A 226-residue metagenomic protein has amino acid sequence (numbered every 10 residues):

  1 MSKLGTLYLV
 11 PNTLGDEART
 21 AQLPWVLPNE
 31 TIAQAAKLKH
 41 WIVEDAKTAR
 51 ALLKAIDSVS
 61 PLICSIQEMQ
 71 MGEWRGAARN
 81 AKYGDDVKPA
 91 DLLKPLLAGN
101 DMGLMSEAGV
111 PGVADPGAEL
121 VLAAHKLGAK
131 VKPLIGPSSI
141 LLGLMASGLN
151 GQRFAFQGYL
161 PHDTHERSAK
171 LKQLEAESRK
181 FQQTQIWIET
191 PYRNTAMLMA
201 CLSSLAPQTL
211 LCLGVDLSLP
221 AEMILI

Functional and structural regions predicted by a protein language model:
M1-G76: Glycine-rich, flexible N-terminal cofactor/catalytic loop recognition
M1-Y8, Q70, L97-D101, R179-I226: A contiguous loop/helix-start segment that scaffolds small-molecule binding in enzyme catalytic cores
L14, A21, V43, G103 (+1 more regions): Non-catalytic interfacial helical region
A35-W41, G128-K132, T184-Q185: Short active-site oxyanion
I42-V43, M102-P111, T184-E189: Acidic beta-strand-to-loop metal/phosphate-binding motif
K47-A49, G109-V110, S139, R193: Alpha-helix capping/helix-boundary segments
E73-K126: Glycine/small-residue-rich loop that forms an oxyanion/phosphate-binding "nest" at active or ligand-binding sites
D115, E119-E177: Class I SAM-dependent methyltransferase SAM-binding "motif I" and its flanking Rossmann-like core
